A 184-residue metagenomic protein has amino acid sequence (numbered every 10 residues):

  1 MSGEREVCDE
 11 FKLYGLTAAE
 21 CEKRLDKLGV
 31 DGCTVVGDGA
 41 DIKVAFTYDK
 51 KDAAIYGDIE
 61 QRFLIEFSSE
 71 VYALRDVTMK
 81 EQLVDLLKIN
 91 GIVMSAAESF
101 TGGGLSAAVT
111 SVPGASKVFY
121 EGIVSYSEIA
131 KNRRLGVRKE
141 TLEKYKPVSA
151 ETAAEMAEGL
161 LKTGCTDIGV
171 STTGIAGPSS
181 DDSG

Functional and structural regions predicted by a protein language model:
M1-S2, C33: Internal gly/pro-rich beta-alpha loop/helix module that stabilizes soluble enzyme cofactors or their anionic handles
S2-T17: Short glycine-/aliphatic-rich beta-strand segments at the starts of folded cytosolic domains
E4-E6, L28, C165: A generic structural signal for short, non-catalytic loop/turn and secondary-structure boundary residues
E6, G37-K43: Short Gly/Ser/Thr- and Asp/Glu-enriched loop/turn motifs at secondary-structure junctions
L13-G15, V44-K51: Short beta-strand-to-loop capping motifs
L13-T34: Short amphipathic alpha-helix segments
E22-D26, K51-G184: Short alpha-helical segments enriched in small residues
V35-G39, E121-I123: A generic structural motif
